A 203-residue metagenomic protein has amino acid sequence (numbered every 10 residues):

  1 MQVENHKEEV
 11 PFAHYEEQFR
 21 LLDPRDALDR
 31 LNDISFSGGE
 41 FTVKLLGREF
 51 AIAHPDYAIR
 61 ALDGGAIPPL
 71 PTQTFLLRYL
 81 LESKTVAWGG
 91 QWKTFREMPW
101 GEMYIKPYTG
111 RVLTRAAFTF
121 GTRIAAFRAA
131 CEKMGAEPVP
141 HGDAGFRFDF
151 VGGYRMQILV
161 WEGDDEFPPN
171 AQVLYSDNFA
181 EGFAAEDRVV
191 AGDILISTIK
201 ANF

Functional and structural regions predicted by a protein language model:
M1-G39, T72, Y79-M134: Short Lys/Arg-enriched alpha/beta "domain-start" segment
M1-Q18, G38-E40, D56, G65 (+5 more regions): Charge-rich alpha-helical segments
A27-P55, E137-E162: Amphipathic, interaction-prone secondary-structure segments
R48-T74, W161-E186: Intrinsically disordered, low-complexity regulatory segments enriched in Ser/Thr/Pro and charged residues
F50, Y104-V112, A116, H141-G142 (+1 more regions): Domain-length accessory/inserted modules outside core catalytic folds
L62, A66, A117, A144 (+1 more regions): Short, charged/polar micro-motifs that form catalytic or ligand-binding hotspots
I67-G89, S176-F203: Ampiphathic alpha-helical segments that act as solvent-exposed interaction surfaces
T122-E181: Conserved binding-pocket/active-site segment within a compact domain
